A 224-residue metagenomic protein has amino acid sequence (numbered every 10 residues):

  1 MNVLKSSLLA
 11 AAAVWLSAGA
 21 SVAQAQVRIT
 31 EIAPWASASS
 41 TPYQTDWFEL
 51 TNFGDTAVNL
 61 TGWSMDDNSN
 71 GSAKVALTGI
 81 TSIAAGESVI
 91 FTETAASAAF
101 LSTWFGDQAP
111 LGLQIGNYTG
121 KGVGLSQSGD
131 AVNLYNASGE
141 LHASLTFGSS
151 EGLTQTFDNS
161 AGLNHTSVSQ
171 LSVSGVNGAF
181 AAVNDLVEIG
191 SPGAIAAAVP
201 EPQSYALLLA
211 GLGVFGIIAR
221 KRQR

Functional and structural regions predicted by a protein language model:
V3-A13, A18-Q26, A194-L212: Short, threonine-centered small-residue motifs that mark membrane-proximal processing/anchoring sites and TM-junction
V3-S6, A137, S160, H165 (+3 more regions): N-terminal cationic leader/targeting segments used for protein routing and processing
S6-L9, E31, I218: Short helix-onset patch at the extreme N-terminus, typifying the N->h transition of secretory signal peptides
S7-L8, A18, V22, T103 (+2 more regions): Compositionally biased regions
Q24-S167: Activation on beta-sandwich/Ig-like modules and their edge loops
G62, G86, G129, G190-G193 (+1 more regions): Glycine-centered flexibility sites
S169-A198: A recurrent domain-boundary module in secreted/ectodomain proteins
G216-R224: C-terminal membrane-anchoring or membrane-association module
